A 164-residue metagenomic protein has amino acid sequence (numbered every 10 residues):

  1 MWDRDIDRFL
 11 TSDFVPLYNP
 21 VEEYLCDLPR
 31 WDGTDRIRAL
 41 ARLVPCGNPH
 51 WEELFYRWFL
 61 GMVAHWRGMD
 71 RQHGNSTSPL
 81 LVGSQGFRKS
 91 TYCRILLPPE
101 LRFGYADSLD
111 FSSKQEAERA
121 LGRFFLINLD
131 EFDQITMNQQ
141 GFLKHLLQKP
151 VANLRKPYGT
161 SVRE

Functional and structural regions predicted by a protein language model:
R4-L10: Short, charged early-sequence alpha-helical segments and their helix-coil boundaries
S12-G122: P-loop NTPase catalytic core of nucleic-acid-dependent motor ATPases
A41-V44, T160-E164: Short, intrinsically disordered, charge-balanced linker/junction segments flanking boundaries in proteins
E118-L121, I135-M137, V162-E164: Conserved catalytic network of the ASCE P-loop NTPase/AAA+ motor domain
F124-L147: Conserved AAA+/SF3 P-loop NTPase catalytic/coupling segment centered on the Walker-B
Q140-R163: Conserved catalytic/switch belt of AAA+ P-loop NTPases
